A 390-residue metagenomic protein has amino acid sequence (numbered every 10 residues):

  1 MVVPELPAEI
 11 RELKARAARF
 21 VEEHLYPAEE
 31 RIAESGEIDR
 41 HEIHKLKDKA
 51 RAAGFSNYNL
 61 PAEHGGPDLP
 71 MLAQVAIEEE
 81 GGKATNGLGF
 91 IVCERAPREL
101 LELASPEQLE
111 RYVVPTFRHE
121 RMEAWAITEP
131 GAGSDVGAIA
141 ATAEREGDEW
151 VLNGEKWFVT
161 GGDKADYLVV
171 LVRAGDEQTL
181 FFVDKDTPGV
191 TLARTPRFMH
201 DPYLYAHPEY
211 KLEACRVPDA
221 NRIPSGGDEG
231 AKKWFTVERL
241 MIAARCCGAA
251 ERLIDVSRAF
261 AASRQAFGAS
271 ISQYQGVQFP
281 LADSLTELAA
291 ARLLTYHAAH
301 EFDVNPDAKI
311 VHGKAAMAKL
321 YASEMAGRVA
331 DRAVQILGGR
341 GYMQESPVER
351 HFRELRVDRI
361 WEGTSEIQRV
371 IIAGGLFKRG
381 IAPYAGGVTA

Functional and structural regions predicted by a protein language model:
V2-L13, L192-A290, A316, D358 (+2 more regions): Glycine-rich beta->alpha junctions and the first turn(s) of the following alpha-helix
V2-V3, L72, A76-I77, R95 (+2 more regions): Glycine-rich phosphate/cofactor-binding loops in nucleotide/flavin-utilizing enzymes
E29-E37, R258, A262-A269, L288-Y321 (+1 more regions): C-terminal helix-coil-helix/basic helical segment that borders enzyme active sites and/or dimer interfaces and provides
D39, D135-N153, E345-P347: Cytochrome P450 C-terminal beta-domain/meander region
R51-E120, T160-Y167, F302-P306, R350: Internal helix-loop-helix
D68-E80, D135-I139, K211, R216-V217: Structural signature of FAD isoalloxazine-binding scaffolds in flavoprotein oxidoreductases
H119-I127, L171: A short, Trp-centered hydrophobic/proline-enriched beta-strand micro-motif
A140, E149, N153-A193: A short core secondary-structure module
